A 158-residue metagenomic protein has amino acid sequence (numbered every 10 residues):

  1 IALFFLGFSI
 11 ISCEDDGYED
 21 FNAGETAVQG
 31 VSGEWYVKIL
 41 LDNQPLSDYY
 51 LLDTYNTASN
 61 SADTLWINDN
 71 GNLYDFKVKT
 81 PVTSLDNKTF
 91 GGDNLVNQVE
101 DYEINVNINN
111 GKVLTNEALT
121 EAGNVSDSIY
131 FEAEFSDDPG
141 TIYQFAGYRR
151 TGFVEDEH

Functional and structural regions predicted by a protein language model:
F8-S12: C-terminal motif of bacterial Sec signal peptides marking the signal peptidase cleavage site
C13-G17: Bacterial signal peptide processing site
F21-H158: First exposed extracellular module after export/assembly in secreted or surface-exposed proteins
